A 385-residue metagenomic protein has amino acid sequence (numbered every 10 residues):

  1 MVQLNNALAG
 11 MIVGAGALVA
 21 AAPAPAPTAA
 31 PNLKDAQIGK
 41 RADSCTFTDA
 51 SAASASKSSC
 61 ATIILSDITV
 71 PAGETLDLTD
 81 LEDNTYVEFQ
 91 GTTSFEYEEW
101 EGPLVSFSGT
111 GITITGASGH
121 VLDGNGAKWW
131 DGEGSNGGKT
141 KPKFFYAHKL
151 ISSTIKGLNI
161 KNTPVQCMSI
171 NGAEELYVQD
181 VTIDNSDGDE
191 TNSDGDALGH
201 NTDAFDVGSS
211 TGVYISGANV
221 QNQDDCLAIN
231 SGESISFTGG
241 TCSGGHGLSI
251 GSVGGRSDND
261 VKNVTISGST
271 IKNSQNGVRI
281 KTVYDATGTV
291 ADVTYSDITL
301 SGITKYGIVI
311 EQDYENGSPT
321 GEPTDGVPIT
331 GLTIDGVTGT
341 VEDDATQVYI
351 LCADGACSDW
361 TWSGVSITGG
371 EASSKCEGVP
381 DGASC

Functional and structural regions predicted by a protein language model:
M1-I38: Fungal secretory targeting signals
P31-A36, K40, S66-P71, S274-D292 (+1 more regions): Extracellular beta-rich repeat passengers
L33-A36, A42-S44, A52-K57, L81-E82 (+4 more regions): Extracellular lectin-like interaction modules
D49-S58, V70-Y86, S94-I114, N125-I151 (+7 more regions): Extracellular beta-strand-rich solenoid/capping regions of secreted or surface-exposed proteins that bind or remodel
I68, T92, A173, S210 (+5 more regions): An acidic- and aromatic-residue-enriched active-site/binding cleft used to recognize and process polar
Y86, G91, T110-H120, I151-K161 (+8 more regions): Right-handed parallel beta-helix
T92-L104, A117-F144, Q179-A204, G245-D258 (+4 more regions): Acidic/polar low-complexity surface segments
